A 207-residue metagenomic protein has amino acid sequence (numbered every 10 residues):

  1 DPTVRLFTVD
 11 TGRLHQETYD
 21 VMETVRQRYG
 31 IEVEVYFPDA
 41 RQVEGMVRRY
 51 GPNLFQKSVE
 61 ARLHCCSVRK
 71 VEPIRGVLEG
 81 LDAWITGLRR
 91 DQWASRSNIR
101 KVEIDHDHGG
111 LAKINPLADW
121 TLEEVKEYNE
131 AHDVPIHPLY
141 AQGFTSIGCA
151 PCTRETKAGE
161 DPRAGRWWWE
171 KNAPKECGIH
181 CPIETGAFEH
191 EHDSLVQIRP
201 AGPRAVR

Functional and structural regions predicted by a protein language model:
D1-R207: Nucleotide-activated chemistry modules centered on ATP-dependent adenylation/adenylyltransferase
